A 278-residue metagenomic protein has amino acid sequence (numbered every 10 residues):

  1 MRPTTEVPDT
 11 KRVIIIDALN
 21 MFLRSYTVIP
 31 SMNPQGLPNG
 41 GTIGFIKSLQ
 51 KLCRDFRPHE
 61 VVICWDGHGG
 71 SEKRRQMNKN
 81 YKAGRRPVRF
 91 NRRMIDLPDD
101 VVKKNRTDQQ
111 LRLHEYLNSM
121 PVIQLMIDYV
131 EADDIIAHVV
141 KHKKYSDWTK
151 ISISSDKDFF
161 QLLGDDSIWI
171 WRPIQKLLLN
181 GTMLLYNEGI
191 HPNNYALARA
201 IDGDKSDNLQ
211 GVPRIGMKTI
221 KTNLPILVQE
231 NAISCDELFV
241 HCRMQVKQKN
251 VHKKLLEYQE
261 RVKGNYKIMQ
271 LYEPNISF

Functional and structural regions predicted by a protein language model:
T4-I151, F159-L178, Q270, N275-F278: Noncatalytic, basic helical substrate-engagement surface that gates or grips nucleic-acid strands
T4-T10, D55-W65, N80-M94, M120-Q124 (+2 more regions): Non-catalytic nucleic-acid-binding/docking modules located in mid-to-C-terminal regions of nucleic-acid enzymes
